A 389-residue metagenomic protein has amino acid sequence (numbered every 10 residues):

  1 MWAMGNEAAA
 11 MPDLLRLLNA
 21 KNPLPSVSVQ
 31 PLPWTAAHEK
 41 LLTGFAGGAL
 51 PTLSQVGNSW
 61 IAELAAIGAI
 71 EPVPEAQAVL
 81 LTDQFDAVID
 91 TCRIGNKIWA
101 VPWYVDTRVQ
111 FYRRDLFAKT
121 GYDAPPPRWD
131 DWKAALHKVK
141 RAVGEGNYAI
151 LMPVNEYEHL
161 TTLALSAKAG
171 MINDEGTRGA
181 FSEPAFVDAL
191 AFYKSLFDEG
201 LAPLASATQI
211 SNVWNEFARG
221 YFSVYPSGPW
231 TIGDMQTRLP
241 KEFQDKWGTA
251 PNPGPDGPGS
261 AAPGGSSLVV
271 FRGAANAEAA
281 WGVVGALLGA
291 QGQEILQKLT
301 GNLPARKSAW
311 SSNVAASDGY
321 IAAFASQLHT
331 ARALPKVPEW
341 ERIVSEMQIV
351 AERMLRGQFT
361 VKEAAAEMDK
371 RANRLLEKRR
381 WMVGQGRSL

Functional and structural regions predicted by a protein language model:
M1-L14, L32, E158, L334-E339: Extracytoplasmic "Venus flytrap"
M1-N6, P25-Q30, T52-L53, W99 (+1 more regions): Short, well-ordered beta-strand elements
N6-S26, M347, A365: Short, polar/charged alpha-helical segment
R16-D86, T91-R93, A118-P127, E216 (+4 more regions): Extracytoplasmic "Venus flytrap"/periplasmic binding protein-like
N58-V109, K133, T161, Q244-P253 (+2 more regions): Hinge/lid segment of periplasmic solute-binding proteins
W99-W103, R108, K133-G179, F222: Extracytoplasmic/periplasmic solute-binding protein
L136-K138, R178-S206: Glycine-centered hinge/linker elements that transmit conformational signals in sensory and ligand-binding systems
P229-Q244, G254-I349, W381-L389: C-terminal lobe and pocket-closing loops of periplasmic/extracytoplasmic Venus-flytrap solute-binding proteins
